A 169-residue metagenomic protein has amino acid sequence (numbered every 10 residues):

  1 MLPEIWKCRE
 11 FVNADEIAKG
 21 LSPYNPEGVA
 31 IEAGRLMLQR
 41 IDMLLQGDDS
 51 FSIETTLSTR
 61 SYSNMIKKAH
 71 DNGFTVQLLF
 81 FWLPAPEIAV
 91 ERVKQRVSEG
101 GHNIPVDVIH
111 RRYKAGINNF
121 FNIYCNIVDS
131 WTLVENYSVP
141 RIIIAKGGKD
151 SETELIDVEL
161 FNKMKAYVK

Functional and structural regions predicted by a protein language model:
M1-E4, E27, I66-A69, R92-Q95 (+1 more regions): Short, glycine/charged-enriched secondary-structure capping and boundary segments
L2-D49: Conserved substrate/cofactor phosphate-moiety recognition/catalytic segment in nucleotide-dependent phosphotransferases
F11, L78, W131-L133: Conserved beta-strand scaffold positions in the cores of enzyme catalytic domains, especially in NTP/NDP-utilizing
E16-A18, S58, W82-I88, S138-P140: Conserved nucleotide-binding/hydrolysis micro-motifs of P-loop NTPases
E27-I31, T55, V106: Flexible, glycine- and charge-enriched loops at secondary-structure boundaries
E32-L83, G116: Glycine-rich phosphate-binding loop used to anchor ATP phosphates in small-molecule kinases, encompassing both
F74-F120: A glycine- and Lys/Arg-enriched "phosphate-lid" helix/loop adjacent to the NTP-binding pocket of small-molecule kinases
N122-K169: NTP-dependent small-molecule kinase module
